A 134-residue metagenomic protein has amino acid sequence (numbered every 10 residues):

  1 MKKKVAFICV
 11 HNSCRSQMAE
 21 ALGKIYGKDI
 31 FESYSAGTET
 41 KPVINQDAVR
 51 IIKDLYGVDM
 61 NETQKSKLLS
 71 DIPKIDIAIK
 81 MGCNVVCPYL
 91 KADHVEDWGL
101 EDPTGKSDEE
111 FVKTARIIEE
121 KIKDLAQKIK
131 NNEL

Functional and structural regions predicted by a protein language model:
K2-L134: Short polar/charged helix/loop
